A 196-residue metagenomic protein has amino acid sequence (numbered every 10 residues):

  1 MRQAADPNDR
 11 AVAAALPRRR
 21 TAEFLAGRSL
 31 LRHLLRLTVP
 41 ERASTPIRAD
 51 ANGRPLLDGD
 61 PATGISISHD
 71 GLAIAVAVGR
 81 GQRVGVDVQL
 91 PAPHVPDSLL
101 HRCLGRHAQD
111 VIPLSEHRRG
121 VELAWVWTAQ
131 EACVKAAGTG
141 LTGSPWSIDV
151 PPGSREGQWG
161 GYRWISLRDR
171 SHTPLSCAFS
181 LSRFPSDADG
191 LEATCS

Functional and structural regions predicted by a protein language model:
M1-S196: Core catalytic alpha/beta fold that binds nucleotide/phospho-ligands
